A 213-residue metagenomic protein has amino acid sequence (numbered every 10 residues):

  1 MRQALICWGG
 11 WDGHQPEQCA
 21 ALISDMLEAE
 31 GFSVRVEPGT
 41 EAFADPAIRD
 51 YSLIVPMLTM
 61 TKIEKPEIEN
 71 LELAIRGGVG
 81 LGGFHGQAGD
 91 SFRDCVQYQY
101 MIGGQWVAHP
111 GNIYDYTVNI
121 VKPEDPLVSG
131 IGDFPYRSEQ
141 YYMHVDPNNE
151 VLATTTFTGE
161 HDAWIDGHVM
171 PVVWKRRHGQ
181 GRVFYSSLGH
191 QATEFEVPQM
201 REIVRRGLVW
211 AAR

Functional and structural regions predicted by a protein language model:
R2-Q3, A29-E30, H161-V169, R177-R213: Extracellular ligand-binding/catalytic regions of CAZymes and related secreted enzymes and adhesion modules
Q3-I6, Q15-S91: Helical hinge/lid and interdomain linker segments adjacent to catalytic or ligand-binding clefts that mediate domain
W8-W11, G189: Residue-level signal for short, function-critical loop segments
Q18, L22, N70, P126 (+1 more regions): Extracytoplasmic/secreted proteins, especially bacterial periplasmic and envelope-associated proteins
L27-E30, R35, D50, N112-G179: Catalytic beta-strand/loop cores that center a nucleophilic Ser/Cys/Thr and support acyl-enzyme chemistry
K62-G130: A glycine-rich, often tryptophan-bearing local segment used as a flexible ligand/cofactor-contacting loop or short
G80-G82, E150, R182: Proline-centered loop/turn at the N-terminus of a beta-strand
Y98-Q105, F134-E150, G189, M200-R213: Oxidoreductase and adenylate-handling cofactor-binding alpha/beta cores
